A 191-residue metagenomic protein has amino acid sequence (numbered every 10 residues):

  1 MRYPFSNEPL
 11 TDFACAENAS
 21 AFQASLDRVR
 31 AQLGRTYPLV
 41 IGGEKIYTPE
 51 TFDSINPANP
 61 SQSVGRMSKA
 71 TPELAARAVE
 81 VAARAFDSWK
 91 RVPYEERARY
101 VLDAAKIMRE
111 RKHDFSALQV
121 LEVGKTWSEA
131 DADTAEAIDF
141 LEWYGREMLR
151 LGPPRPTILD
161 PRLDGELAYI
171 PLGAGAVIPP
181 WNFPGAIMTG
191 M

Functional and structural regions predicted by a protein language model:
M1-V64: Hydrophobic face of amphipathic alpha-helices that form TPR/SEL1-like repeat modules and related alpha-solenoid
G34-R35, E50, L141, A168-A174: A short, charged/proline- and glycine-enriched loop that marks the coil->beta-strand transition at the N-terminal
T36-P38, V64, G124, R155-P156 (+1 more regions): Generic secondary-structure boundary/loop-capping signal
V40, D53-S54, R66, G175-I178 (+1 more regions): Structured core elements
I41, N59-Q62, R84, R162 (+2 more regions): Residue-level signal for pocket-adjacent positions within structured domains
E44, R66, K125, A174 (+1 more regions): Gly/Ser/Thr-rich helix-start
I55, S61-G152: Glycine-rich loop-to-alpha-helix module at the N-terminal edge of alpha/beta enzyme cores
P154-M191: Conserved small-residue-rich beta-alpha loop and adjacent elements that most often cradle the phosphate/pyrophosphate
